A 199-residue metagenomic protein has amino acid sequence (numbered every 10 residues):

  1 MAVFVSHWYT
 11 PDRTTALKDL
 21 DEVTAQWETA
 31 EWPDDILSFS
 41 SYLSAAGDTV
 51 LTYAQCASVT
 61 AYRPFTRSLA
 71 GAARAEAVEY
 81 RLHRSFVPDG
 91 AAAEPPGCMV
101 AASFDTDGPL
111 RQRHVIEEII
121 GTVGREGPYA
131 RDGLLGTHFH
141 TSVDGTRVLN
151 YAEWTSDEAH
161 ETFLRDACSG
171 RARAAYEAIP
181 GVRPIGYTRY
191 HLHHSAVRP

Functional and structural regions predicted by a protein language model:
M1-P199: Short S/T/G/P-rich N-terminal loop/turn motif that feeds into the first structured element of a domain
